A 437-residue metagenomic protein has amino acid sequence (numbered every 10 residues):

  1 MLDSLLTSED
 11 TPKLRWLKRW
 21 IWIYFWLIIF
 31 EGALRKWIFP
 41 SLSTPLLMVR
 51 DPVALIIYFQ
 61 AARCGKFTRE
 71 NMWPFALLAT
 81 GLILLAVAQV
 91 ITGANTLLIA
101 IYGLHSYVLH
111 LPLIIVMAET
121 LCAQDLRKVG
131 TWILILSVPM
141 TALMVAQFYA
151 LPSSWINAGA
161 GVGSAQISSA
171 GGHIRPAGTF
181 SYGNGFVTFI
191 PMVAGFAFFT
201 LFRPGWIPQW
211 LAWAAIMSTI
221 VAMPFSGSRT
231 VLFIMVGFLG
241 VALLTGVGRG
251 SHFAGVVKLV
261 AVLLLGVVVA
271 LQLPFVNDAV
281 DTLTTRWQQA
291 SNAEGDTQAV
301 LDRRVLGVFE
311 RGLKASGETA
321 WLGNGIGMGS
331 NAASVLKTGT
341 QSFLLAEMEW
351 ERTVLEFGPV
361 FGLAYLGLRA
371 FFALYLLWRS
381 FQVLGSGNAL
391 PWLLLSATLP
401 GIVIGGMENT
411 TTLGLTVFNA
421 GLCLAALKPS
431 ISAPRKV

Functional and structural regions predicted by a protein language model:
L17-I21, W26, N71-G81, V116-P152: Interfacial loop-to-transmembrane-helix boundary motif in multi-pass membrane proteins
L17-K36, R50-L109, G401: N-terminal hydrophobic segments of proteins, predominantly signal-anchor/transmembrane helices of inner/organellar
R19-I29, Y375-G406: Loop-to-helix entry and N-terminal half of a specific, functionally important transmembrane alpha helix in multi-pass
L55-I57, W392-V437: Transmembrane alpha-helices of multi-pass inner-membrane enzymes
D125-I133, W206-W213, G248-L264: Membrane-interfacial entry segments at the cytosolic side of transmembrane helices
T131-A158, S168-G171, G178-G227, V231-T245: Alpha-helical transmembrane segments of multi-pass inner-membrane proteins
A142, F148-P152, L243-G295, K314-E318: A membrane-periplasm/extracellular boundary helix in multi-pass inner-membrane enzymes that assemble envelope glycans
S291-F357, L376-F381: Long extracytoplasmic/lumenal interhelical loops at the membrane interface of multi-pass membrane proteins
